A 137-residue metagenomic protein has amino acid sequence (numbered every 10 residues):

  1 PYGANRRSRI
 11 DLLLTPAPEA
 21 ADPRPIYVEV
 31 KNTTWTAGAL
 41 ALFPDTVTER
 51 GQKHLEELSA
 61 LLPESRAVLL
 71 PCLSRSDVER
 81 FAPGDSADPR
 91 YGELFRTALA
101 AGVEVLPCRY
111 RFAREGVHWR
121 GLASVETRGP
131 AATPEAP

Functional and structural regions predicted by a protein language model:
P1-A17, E56, E79-F81, D85 (+2 more regions): A broadly tuned "polar low-complexity/structure-edge" signature
P1-T34, K53, E115-V117: Active-site metal-binding core of divalent-cation-utilizing nuclease and nuclease-like domains
T15, T33-T36, T46-T48, T97 (+2 more regions): Residue-identity detector for threonine
P18-E19, A60-E64, A100: Secondary-structure boundary motif
R24, R66-V68, E104: Residues at the starts of beta-strands that form the adenosine-phosphate
K31-N32, A37-Q52, E56-A87, R109-R111: Nucleic-acid nuclease catalytic cores
S74-P137: Domain-level recognition of nuclease-like catalytic cores that cleave nucleotide substrates
